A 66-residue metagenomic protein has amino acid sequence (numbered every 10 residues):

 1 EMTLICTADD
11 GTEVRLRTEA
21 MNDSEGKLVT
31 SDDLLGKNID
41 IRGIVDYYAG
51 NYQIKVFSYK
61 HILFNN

Functional and structural regions predicted by a protein language model:
E1-N66: OB-fold single-stranded nucleic acid-binding module
